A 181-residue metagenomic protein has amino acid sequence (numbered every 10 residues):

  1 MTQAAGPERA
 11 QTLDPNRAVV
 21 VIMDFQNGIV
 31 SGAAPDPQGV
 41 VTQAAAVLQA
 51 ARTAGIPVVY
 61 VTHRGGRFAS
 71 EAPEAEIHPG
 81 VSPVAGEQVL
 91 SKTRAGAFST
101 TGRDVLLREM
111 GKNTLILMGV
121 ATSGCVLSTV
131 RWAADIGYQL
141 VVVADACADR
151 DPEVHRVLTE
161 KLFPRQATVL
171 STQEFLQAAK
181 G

Functional and structural regions predicted by a protein language model:
M1-V19, A46-Q49, T53-A54, G66-G181: Active-site-adjacent betaalpha module
N16, A33-Y60: A short alpha/beta connector and helix-capping loop motif
M23, T62, M118: Conserved residues at the C-terminal ends of beta-strands
Q26-G32: Short acidic, Gly/Ser-rich segments with clustered Asp/Glu that frequently serve as metal-coordination loops in enzyme
